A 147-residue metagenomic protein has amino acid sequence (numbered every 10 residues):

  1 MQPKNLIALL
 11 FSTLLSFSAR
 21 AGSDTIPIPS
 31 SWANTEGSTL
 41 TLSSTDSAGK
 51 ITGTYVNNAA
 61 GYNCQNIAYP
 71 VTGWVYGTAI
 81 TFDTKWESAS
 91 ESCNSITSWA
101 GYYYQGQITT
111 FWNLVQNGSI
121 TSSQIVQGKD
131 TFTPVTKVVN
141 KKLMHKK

Functional and structural regions predicted by a protein language model:
M1-I7: Bacterial N-terminal signal peptides that target proteins for export
N5, S30-W32, S122: Homeobox/homeodomain signature
A8-S16: Bacterial N-terminal signal peptides
F17-G22: Sec/Tat signal peptide C-region and signal peptidase I cleavage site
S23-G106, F111-N113, D130-V139: Central antiparallel beta-sheet cores of small beta-barrel/beta-sandwich binding domains
V115, S119-K147: Glycine-rich, aromatic-bearing surface loops/beta-hairpins
